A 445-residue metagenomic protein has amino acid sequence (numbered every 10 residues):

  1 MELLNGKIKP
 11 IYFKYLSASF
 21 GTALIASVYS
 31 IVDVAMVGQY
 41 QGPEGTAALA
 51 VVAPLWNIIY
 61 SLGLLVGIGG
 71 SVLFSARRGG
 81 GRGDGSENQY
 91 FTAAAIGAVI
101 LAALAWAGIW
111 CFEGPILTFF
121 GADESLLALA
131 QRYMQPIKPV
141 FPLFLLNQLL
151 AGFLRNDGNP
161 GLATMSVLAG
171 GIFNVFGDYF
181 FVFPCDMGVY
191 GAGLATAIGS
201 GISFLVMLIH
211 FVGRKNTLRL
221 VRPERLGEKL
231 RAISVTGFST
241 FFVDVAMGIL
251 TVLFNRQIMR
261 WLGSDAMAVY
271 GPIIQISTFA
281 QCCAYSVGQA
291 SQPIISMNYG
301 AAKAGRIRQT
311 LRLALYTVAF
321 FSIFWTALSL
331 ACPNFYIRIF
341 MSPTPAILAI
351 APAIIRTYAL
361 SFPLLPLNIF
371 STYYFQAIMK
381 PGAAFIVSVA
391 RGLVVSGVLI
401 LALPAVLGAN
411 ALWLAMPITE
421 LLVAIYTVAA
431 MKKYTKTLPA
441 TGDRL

Functional and structural regions predicted by a protein language model:
M1-S19, F74-P142, P184-F238, I295-S361 (+1 more regions): Short alpha-helical transmembrane segments in multi-pass integral membrane proteins
L3-Y40, P54-G69, L73, V99-W106 (+4 more regions): N-terminal transmembrane alpha-helices
K14-D33, P136, N147, G170 (+5 more regions): Transmembrane helical elements of multi-pass membrane transporters/channels
V28-A47, L117-E124, F180-M187, G248-Q275 (+4 more regions): Helix-terminus/linker motif at the lipid-water interface of multi-pass membrane proteins
I31-A35, A107, P115, L149-F153 (+8 more regions): Alpha-helical transmembrane segments of multipass membrane proteins
V37-N57, S125-L129, V189-Y190, K229-T236 (+5 more regions): Interfacial/gating helices of multi-pass transporter permease domains
T46-A107, F144-A163, V269-A327, A331-P333 (+1 more regions): Small-residue-rich hydrophobic transmembrane alpha-helices
G67, I137-R155, A163-N174, A192-M207 (+5 more regions): Short runs within selected transmembrane alpha-helices of multi-pass transporters and secretion channels
